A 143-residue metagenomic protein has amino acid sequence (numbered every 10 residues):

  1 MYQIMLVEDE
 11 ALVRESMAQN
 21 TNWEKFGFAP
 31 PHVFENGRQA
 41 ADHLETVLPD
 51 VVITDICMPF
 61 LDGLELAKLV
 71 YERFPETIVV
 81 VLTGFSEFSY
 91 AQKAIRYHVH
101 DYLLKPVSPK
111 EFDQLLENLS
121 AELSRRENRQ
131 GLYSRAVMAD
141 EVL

Functional and structural regions predicted by a protein language model:
E8, D55: Active-site residues of response regulator receiver
E10-H32: Two-component/phosphorelay signaling modules centered on CheY-like receiver
V33-V51: Acidic, metal-coordinating helix/loop segments flanking the phosphotransfer/catalytic sites of two-component signaling
N36-Q39, D62-E65, T83: Acidic catalytic/metal-coordinating carboxylates
D42, L64-F74: Short amphipathic alpha-helix used as the core "switch/output" element in two-component signaling
P49, G63, I95-H100: As written
M58: Receiver (REC) domain active-site loop signature in two-component systems and cognate sites in sensor histidine kinases
I95, D101, V107-L143: Interdomain helical linkers/hinges and coiled-coil/dimerization scaffolds that transmit conformational signals
